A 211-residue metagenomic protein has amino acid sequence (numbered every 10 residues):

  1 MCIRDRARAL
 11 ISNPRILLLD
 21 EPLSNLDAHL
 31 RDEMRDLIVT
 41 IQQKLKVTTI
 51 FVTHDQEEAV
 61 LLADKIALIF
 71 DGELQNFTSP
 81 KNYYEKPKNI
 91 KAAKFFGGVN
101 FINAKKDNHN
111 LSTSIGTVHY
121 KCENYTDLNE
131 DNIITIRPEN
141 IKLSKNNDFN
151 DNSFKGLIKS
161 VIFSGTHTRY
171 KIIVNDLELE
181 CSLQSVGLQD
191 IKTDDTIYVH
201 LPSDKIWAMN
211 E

Functional and structural regions predicted by a protein language model:
M1: Proteins enriched for Cys/Gly/acidic motifs involved in redox and nucleic-acid/cofactor modification
R4-K91: ABC ATPase nucleotide-binding domains
V47-I50, F101, H167: Secondary-structure boundary/capping residues
E85-D107, T135, H200: C-terminal boundary and immediately downstream tail of ABC-type ATPase nucleotide-binding domains
V99, N110-E211: Non-catalytic connector elements of ABC transporters
